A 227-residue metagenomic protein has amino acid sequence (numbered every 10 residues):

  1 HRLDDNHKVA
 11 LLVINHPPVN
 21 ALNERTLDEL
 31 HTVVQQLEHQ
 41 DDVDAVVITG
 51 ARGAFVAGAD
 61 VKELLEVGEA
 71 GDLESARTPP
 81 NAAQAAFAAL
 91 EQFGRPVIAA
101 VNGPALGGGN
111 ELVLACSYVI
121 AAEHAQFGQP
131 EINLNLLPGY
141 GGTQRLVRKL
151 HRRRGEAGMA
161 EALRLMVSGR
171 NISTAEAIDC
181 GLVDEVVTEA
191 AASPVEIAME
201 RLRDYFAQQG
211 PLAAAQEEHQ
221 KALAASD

Functional and structural regions predicted by a protein language model:
H1-A51, A88: Conserved CoA-thioester-binding segment of acyl-CoA-metabolizing enzymes
I48, D60, L112-V113, A177: Hydrophobic/aromatic residues within transmembrane alpha-helices of multi-pass small-molecule transporters
G50-A86, A105, N133-L136: Glycine- (often His-adjacent) and acidic-residue-rich active-site loop that binds/positions the CoA thioester
A86, A100, L106-M166, I197-A198: CoA-thioester-processing core
F93, A115-C116, G181-L182: Short, structured coil segments at secondary-structure junctions
G107, G169-E176: Acidic, divalent-metal-coordinating active-site segment for phosphoryl/phosphodiester hydrolysis, typified by short
I120-A125, L136, T174, V183-D227: C-terminal long alpha-helix characteristic of the crotonase
